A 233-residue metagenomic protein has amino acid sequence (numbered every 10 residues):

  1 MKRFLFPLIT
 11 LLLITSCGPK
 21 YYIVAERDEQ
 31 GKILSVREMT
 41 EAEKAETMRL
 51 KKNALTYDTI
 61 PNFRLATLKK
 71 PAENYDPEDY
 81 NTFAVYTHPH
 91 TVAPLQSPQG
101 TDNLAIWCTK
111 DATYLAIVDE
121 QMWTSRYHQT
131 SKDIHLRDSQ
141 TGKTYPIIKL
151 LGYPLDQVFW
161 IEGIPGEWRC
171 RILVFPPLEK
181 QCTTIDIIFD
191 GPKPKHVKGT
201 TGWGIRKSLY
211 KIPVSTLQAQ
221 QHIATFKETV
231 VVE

Functional and structural regions predicted by a protein language model:
K2-P7: Sec-dependent signal peptide recognition, specifically the positively charged N-region followed immediately by
T15-S16: C-terminal motif of bacterial Sec signal peptides marking the signal peptidase cleavage site
P19-E233: Conserved functional micro-motifs across diverse proteins
